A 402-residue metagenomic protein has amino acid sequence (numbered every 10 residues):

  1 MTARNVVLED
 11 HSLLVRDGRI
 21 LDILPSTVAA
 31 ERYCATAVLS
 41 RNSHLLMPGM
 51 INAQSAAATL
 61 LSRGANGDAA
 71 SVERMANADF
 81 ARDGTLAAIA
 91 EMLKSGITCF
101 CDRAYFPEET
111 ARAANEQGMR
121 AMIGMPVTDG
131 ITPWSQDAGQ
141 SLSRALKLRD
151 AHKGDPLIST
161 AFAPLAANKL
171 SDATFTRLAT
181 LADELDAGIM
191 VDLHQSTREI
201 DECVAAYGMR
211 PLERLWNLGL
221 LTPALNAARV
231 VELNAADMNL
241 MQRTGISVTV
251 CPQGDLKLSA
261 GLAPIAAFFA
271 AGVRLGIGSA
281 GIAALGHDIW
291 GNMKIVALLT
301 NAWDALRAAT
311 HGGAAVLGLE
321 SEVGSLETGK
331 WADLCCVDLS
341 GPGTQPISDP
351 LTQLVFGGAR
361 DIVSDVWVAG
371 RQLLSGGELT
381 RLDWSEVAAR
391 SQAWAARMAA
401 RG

Functional and structural regions predicted by a protein language model:
M1-H11, R16, T27, R32 (+1 more regions): Active-site microenvironment of metallo-dependent hydrolases
L13, G18, S43, Q54 (+14 more regions): Divalent metal-coordination and catalytic microenvironments
T27-M47: Active-site metal-binding motif and surrounding structural segment of the metallo-beta-lactamase
H44-L45, G64-G118, S141-G154, Q392-A396 (+1 more regions): Alpha-helical scaffold segments that flank or form the walls of functional sites
P48-L60, G188-T197: Histidine-centered catalytic micro-motifs
E109-V231, A236-M238: Metal-coordinating catalytic core of metallo-dependent amide/deamination hydrolases
T197-M209, D237-Q242, S259-F268, L285-A302: Histidine/acidic-residue-rich catalytic or RNA/ligand-binding cores of hydrolases and nuclease-related proteins
L215-A224, A266-G341, G358: His/Asp/Glu-enriched, well-ordered alpha-helical/loop segment that forms or immediately abuts the divalent-metal
